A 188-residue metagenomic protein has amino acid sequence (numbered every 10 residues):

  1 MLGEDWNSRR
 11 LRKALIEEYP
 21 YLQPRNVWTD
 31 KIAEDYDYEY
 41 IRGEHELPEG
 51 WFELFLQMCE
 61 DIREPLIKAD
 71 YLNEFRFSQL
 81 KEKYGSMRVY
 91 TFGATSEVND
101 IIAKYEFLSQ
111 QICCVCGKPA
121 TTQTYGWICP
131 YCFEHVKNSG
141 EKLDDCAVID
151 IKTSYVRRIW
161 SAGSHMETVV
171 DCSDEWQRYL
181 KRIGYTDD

Functional and structural regions predicted by a protein language model:
M1-N99, Y155-D188: Long, charged N-terminal interaction/targeting segments
L66-D70, Q110-C114, G140: Residue-level signal for secondary-structure boundary elements
K81, D100-Q111, T122-G126: Short, flexible, mixed-charge glycine/proline-rich loop motifs that serve as phosphate/nucleic-acid-contacting
C113-C116, C129-C132: Short cysteine-rich clusters marking metal-coordination/redox-active sites
P119-T122, K137-G140: Short functional micro-motifs and their immediate structural scaffolds
T124-Y131, E141-I149: Short cysteine/histidine-rich zinc-coordinating motifs and their immediately flanking basic loops
Y131-S139, S161-H165: TerminUS-proximal long segments
